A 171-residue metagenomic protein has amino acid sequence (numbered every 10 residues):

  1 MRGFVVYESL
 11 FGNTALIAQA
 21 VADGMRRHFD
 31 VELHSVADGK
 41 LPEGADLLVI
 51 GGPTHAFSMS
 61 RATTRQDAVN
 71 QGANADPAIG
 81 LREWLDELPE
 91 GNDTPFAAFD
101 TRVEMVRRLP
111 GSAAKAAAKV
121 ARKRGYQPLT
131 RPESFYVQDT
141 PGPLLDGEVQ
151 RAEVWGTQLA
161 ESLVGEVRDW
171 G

Functional and structural regions predicted by a protein language model:
M1-H28: N-terminal beta1-alpha1 ligand-phosphate binding loop
S9, A18, P53, T63 (+3 more regions): Soluble, non-transmembrane catalytic domains of enzymes that act on hydrophobic metabolites at membranes
F11, R102-R108, V137-D139: Short histidine/acidic/glycine/proline-rich micro-motifs that form metal- and phosphate-coordinating active-site loops
R27-D30, N70-N74, E161-G171: Electropositive, surface-exposed helix/loop patches at the edges of structured domains that serve as adaptable
D30-S35, T130-E133: A structural preference for short, hydrophobic beta-strand core positions in alpha/beta folds
H34-R124: Helix-loop-strand module that forms the ligand-binding subsite of alpha/beta enzymes
R122, Q127-G171: Glycine-rich phosphate/pyrophosphate-binding loop and the adjoining helix
